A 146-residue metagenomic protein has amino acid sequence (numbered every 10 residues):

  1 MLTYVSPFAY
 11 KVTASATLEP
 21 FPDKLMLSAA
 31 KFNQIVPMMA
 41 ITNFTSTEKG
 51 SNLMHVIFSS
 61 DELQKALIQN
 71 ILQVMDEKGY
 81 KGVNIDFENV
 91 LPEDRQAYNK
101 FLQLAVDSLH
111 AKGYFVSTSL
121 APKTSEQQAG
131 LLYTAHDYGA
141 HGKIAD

Functional and structural regions predicted by a protein language model:
K11-D146: Chitinase-like catalytic core of GlcNAc-active glycosidases
